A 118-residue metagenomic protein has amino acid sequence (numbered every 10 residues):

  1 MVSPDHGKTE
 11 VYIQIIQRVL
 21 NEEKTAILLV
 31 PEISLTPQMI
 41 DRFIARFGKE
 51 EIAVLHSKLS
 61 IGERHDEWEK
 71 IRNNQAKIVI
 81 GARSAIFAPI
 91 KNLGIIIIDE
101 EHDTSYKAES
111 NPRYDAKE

Functional and structural regions predicted by a protein language model:
M1-V2: The Walker A (P-loop) glycine that initiates the GxxxxGKT/S ATP-binding motif of P-loop NTPases
D5-G7, E32-T36, K58-I61, A85-F87 (+2 more regions): Conserved nucleotide-binding/hydrolysis micro-motifs of P-loop NTPases
H6-V11, R18-A45, E63: Conserved Walker A/P-loop ATP-binding site and its immediately adjacent core in helicase/helicase-like ATPase domains
Q17-T25, I44-G48, N73-A76, I98-H102: Non-catalytic alpha-helical coupling and interface elements of nucleotide-dependent molecular machines and regulators
L28-P31, H56, G81: Small/polar loops that bind or transfer phosphate-bearing groups
R42-V79, I90-L93: Conserved motor-coupling elements within RecA-like helicase/translocase cores
I71-I78, A82-E118: SF2 helicase catalytic motif II
